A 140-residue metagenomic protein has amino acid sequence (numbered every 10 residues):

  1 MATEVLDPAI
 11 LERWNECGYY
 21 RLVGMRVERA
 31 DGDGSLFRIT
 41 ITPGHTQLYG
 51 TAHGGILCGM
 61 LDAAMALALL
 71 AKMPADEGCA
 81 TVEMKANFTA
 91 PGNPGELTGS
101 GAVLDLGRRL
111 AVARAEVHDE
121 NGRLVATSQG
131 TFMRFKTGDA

Functional and structural regions predicted by a protein language model:
M1-A140: Terminal targeting signals and extreme-terminal segments of soluble enzymes
